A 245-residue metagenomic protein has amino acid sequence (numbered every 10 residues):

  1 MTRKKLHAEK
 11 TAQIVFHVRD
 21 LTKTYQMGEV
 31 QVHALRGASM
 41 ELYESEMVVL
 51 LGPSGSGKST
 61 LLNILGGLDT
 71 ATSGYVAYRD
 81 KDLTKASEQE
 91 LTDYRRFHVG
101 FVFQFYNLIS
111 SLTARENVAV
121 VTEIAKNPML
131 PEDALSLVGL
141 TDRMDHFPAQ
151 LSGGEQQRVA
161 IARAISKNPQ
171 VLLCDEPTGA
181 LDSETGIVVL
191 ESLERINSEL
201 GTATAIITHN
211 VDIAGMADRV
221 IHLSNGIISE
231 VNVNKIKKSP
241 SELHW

Functional and structural regions predicted by a protein language model:
M1-T24, S229-W245: ABC-family P-loop ATPase nucleotide-binding domain
I14-L223: ABC family nucleotide-binding domain
